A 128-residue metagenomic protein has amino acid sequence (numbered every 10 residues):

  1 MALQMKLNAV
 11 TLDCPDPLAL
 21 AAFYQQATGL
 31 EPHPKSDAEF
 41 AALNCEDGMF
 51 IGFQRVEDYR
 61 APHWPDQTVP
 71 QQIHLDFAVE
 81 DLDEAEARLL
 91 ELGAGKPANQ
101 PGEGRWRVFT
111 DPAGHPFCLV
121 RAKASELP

Functional and structural regions predicted by a protein language model:
A2-V56, E84-A87, E91, P97-N99 (+2 more regions): Core segments of cupin and vicinal oxygen chelate
D47, P112-A113: Residue-level recognition of short loop/turn positions
D58-W64, L127: A short, acidic/glycine-rich surface segment
Q67-L90: Mid-chain, well-packed structural core segment of small domains
